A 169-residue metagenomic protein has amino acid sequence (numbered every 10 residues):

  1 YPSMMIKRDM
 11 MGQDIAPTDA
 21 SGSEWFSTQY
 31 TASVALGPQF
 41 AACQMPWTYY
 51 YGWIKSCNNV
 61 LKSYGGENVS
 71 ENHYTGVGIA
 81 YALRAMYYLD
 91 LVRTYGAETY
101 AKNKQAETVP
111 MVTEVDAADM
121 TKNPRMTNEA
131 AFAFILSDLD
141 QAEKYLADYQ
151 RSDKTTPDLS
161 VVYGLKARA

Functional and structural regions predicted by a protein language model:
Y1-M11: Acidic, glycine-rich segments characteristic of secretory precursors and extracytoplasmic regions
G12-T18: Glycine- and aromatic-enriched membrane insertion/assembly motifs of diderm outer-membrane and organelle channel
G22-Y95, M126-E129, Q141-S152: Conserved, well-structured interaction surfaces
W53-L61, M111-V112, V161-R168: Well-ordered alpha-helical segments within folded domains of soluble proteins
Y87, L91-T94, M111, K166-A169: Extended, well-ordered alpha-helical segments in internal regulatory regions
T94-A133: Short coil/linker segments at helix-helix boundaries
L146-A169: Aromatic- and glycine-enriched pocket-lining scaffold segments that form the walls of small-molecule binding clefts
